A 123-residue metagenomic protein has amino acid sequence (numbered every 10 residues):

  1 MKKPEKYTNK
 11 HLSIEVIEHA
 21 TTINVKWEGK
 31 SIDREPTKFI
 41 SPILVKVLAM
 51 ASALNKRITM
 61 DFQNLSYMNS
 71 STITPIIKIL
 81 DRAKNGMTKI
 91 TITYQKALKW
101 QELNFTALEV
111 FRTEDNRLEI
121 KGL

Functional and structural regions predicted by a protein language model:
M1-S66, K78-L123: STAS-like cytosolic regulatory interaction modules
N69: Short conserved active-site loop signatures built around small residues
